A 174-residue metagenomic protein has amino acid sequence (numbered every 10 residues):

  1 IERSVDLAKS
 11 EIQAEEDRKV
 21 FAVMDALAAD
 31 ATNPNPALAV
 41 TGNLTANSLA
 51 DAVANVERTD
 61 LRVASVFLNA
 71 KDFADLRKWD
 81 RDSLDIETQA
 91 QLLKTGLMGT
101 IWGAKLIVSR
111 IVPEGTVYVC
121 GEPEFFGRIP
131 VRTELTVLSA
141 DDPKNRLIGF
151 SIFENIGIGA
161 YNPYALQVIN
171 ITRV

Functional and structural regions predicted by a protein language model:
I1-T59, I171-V174: Alpha-helical scaffold segments that mediate packing/assembly in large oligomeric complexes
D6, T45, T59, N69 (+2 more regions): Alpha-helix initiation/capping motif
E15, V56-V63, S83-I86, G157: Short secondary-structure junctions and interdomain/linker hinges
F21, F67, F73, F125-F126 (+1 more regions): Phenylalanine-focused residue identity feature
A26, K71-D75, P113: Short, catalytically relevant binding-site loops at active-site mouths
V53-D80: Extended amphipathic alpha-helical segments with heptad-repeat/coiled-coil character used for oligomerization, fusion
W79-V174: Sequence/fold signature of self-assembling virion shell proteins
